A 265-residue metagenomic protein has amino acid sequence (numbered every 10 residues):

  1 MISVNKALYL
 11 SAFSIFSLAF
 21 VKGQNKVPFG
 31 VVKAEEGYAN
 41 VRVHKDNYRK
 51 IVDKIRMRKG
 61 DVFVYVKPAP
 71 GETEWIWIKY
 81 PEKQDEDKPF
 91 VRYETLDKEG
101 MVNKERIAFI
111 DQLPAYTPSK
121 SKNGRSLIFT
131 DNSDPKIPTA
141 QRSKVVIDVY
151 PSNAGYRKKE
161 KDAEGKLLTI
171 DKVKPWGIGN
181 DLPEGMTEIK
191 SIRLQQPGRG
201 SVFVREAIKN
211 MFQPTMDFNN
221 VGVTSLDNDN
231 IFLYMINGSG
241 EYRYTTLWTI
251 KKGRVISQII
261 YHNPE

Functional and structural regions predicted by a protein language model:
M1-K26: Bacterial Sec-dependent N-terminal signal peptides
G23-V43, D53-M57, V66-E72, A108-S121: SH3-family beta-barrel domains
K26-F29, K54-N103: SH3/SH3-like beta-barrel superfamily modules
F90-Y93, I178-G185, I236-S239: Short consensus segments that form the blades of beta-propeller domains, in both extracellular/periplasmic
E99-I170: Surface-exposed beta-loop interaction hotspot
T169-M216: Mature extracytoplasmic domains of secretory-pathway proteins
V204-T246, I250-K251: Acidic, glycine-rich flexible loop segments
K252-E265: Short, low-complexity, Pro/Ser/Thr/Gly-rich segments in the mature regions of secreted, periplasmic
